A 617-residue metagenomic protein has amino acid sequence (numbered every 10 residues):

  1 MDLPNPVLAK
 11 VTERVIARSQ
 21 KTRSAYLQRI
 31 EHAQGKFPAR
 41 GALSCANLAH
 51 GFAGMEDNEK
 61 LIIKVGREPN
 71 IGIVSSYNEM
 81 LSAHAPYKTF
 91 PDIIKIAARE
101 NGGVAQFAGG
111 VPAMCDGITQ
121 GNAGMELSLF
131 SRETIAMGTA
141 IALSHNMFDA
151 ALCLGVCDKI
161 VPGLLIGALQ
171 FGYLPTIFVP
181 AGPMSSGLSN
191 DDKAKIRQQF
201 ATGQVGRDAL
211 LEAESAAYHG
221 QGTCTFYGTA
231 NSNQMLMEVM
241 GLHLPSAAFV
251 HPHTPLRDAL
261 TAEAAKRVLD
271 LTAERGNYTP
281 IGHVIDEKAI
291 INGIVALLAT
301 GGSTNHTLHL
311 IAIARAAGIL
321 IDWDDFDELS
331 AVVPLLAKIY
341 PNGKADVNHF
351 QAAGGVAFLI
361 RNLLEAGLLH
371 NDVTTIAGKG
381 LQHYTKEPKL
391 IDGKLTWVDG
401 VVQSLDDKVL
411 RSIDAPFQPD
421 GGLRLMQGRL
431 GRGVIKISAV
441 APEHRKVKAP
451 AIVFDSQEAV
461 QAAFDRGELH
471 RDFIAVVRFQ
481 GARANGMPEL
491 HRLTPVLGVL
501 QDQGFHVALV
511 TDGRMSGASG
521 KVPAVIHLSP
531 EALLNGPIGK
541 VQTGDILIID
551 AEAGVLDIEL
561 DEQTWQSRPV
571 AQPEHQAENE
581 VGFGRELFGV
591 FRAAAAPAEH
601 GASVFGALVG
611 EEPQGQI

Functional and structural regions predicted by a protein language model:
M1-E79, A83, D92-G109, N122-G124 (+5 more regions): Catalytic or ion-coupling anion/metal-binding cores of large enzyme and transporter domains
T89: Acidic/charged coordination and interface sites in well-structured regions
A108-N146: N-terminal small/polar loop signature for handling phosphorylated ligands or for N-terminal nucleophile
R132, L154-C157, G354: N-terminal glycine-rich "phosphate-gripper" loop used for MgATP/nucleotide binding and carboxylate activation
R132-T139, N146-A151, Q461-D472: Contiguous domain-boundary segments centered on the initiation and propagation of an alpha-helix
T139, L143-L164, I177-V179: A short, small-residue-rich loop immediately preceding and capping a beta-strand
